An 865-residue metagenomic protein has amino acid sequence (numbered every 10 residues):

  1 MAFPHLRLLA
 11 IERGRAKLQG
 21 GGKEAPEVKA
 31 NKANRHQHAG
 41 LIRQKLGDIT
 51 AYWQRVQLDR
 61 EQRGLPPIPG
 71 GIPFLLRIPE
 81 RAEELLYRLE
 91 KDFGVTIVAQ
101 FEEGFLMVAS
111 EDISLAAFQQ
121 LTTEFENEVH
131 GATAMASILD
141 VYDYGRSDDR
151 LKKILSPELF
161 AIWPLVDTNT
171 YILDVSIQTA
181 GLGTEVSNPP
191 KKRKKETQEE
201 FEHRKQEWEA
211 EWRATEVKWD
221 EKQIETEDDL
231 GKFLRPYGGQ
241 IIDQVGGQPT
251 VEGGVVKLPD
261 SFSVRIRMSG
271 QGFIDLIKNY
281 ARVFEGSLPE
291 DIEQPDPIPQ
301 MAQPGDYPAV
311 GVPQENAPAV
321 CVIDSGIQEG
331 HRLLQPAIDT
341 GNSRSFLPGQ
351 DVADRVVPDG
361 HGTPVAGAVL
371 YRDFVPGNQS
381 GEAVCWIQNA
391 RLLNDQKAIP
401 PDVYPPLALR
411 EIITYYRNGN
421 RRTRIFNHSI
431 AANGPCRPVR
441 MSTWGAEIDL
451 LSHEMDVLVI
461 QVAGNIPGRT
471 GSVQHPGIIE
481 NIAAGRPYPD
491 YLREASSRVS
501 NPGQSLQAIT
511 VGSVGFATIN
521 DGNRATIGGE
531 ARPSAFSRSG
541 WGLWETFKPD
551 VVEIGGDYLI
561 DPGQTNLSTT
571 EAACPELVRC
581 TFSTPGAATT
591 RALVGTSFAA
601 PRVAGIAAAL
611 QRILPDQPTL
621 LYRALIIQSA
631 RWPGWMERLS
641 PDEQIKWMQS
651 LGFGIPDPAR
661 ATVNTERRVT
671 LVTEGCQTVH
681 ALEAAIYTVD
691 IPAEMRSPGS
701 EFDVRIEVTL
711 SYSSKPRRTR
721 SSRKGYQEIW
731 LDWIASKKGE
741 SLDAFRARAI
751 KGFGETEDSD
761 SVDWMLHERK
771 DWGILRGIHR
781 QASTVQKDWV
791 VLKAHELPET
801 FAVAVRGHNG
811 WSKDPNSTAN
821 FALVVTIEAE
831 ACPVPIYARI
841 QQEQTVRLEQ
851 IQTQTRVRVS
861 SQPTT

Functional and structural regions predicted by a protein language model:
A2-Y52, F74, E84-Y171, T226-G311: Autoinhibitory propeptides
L9, T197-W219, Y307-A368, G377-E382 (+6 more regions): Active-site core segment of subtilase-fold serine proteases
L165, Y171-D296, N418, M455 (+5 more regions): Low-complexity, highly charged intrinsically disordered N-terminal segments that act as targeting/localization
P189-E196, H203, E207-A214, E252 (+2 more regions): Subtilisin-like peptidase catalytic core
V310-N342, D351-Y404, R421, R437 (+7 more regions): Subtilisin-like serine protease catalytic core
G326-P348, V514-I527, P533-S597: Catalytic-core environment of secreted peptidases
N394-S505, A588-V594, F598-A600: Substrate-binding/access-modulating region of protease and related hydrolase catalytic domains
K646-S736: Secreted peptidase-domain scaffold signal
